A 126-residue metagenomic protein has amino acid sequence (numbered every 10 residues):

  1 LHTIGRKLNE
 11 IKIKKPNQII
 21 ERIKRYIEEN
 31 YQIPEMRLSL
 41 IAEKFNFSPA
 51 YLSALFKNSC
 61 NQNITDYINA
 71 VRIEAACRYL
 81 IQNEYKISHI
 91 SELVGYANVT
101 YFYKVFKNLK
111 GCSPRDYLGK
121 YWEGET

Functional and structural regions predicted by a protein language model:
L1-K12, K24-M36, F56-C60, C77-K86 (+2 more regions): Basic, amphipathic alpha-helical hairpins
E10-E21, A54, Q62-V71: Short, Lys/Arg-enriched anionic-surface-contact patches
P16-I20, L38, I87: The cytosolic transmitter module of two-component sensor histidine kinases
I20, K24, E43-N46: Amphipathic alpha-helical surface "interface" segments used for docking/oligomerization or membrane association within
R25, N58-A97, G119-T126: Terminal helix-turn-helix DNA-binding modules in bacterial transcription factors
S39-I68, S91-S113: Basic/polar phosphate-binding segments, predominantly the helix-turn-helix DNA-binding elements of transcriptional
D116: C-terminal interaction modules of eukaryotic adaptor/scaffold proteins
